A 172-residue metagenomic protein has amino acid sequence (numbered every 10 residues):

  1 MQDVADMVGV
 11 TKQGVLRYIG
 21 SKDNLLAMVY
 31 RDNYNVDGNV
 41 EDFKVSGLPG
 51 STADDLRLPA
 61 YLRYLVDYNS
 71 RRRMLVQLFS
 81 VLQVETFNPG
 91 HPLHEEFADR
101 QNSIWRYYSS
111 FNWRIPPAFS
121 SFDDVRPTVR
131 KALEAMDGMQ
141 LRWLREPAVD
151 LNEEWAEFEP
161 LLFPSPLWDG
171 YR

Functional and structural regions predicted by a protein language model:
M1-M28: Helix-turn-helix
I19, V81-P89: Short helix-capping/turn signature of helix-turn-helix
M28, E41-L75, A118, V125-A132: Hydrophobic alpha-helical connector segments
Y30-G38: Short, basic, alpha-helical segments at the C-terminal edge of helix-turn-helix-like DNA-binding modules
D55-L56, S70-L75, G90-P116: Amphipathic alpha-helical packing segments from all-alpha helical-bundle domains
P59, R63, S80, A98 (+3 more regions): Conserved terminal C-lobe alpha helix of the protein kinase catalytic domain
G90-D99, I115-L162, D169-R172: Hydrophobic/aromatic-rich alpha-helical bundle segments in the mid-to-C-terminal region
